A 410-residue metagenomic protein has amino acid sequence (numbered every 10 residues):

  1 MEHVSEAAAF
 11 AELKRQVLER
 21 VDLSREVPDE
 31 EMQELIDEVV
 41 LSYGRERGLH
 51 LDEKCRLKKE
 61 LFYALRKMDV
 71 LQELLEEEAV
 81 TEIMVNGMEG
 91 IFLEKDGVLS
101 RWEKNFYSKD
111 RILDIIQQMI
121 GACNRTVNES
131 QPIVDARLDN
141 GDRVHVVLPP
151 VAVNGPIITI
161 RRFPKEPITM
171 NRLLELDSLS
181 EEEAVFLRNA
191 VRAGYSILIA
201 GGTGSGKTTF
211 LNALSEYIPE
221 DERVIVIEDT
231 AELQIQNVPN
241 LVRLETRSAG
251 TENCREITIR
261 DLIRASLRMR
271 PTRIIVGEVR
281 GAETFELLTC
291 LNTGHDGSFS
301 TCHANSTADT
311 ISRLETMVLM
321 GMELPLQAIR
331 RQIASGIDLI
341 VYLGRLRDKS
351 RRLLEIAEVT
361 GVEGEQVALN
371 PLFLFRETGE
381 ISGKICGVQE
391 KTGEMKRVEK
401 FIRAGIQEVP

Functional and structural regions predicted by a protein language model:
M1-E129, L138: N-terminal accessory targeting/assembly segments
Y63, Q72-E77, T81-V85, F92 (+11 more regions): Replace "in large, NTP-powered and nucleic-acid-processing enzymes" with "in large, NTP-powered factors and other
E77, G90, E94-A193: P-loop NTP-binding catalytic core
V85-G87, K95, L138-N140, L148-P150 (+6 more regions): Flexible glycine-/small-residue-rich
A184, G194-I197, A213-G336, Y342-G344: Switch/coupling sub-region of P-loop NTPases
V191, G202-G204: The conserved Walker
K207: Conserved lysine of the Walker
D348-P410: NTP-binding/hydrolysis catalytic cores, primarily Walker-type P-loop NTPases
